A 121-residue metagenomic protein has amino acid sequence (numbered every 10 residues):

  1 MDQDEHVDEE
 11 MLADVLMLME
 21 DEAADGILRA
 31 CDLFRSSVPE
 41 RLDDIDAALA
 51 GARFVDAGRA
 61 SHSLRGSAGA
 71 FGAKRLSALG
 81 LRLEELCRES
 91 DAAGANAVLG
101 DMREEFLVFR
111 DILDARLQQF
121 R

Functional and structural regions predicted by a protein language model:
M1-R121: Two-component system phosphorelay core
